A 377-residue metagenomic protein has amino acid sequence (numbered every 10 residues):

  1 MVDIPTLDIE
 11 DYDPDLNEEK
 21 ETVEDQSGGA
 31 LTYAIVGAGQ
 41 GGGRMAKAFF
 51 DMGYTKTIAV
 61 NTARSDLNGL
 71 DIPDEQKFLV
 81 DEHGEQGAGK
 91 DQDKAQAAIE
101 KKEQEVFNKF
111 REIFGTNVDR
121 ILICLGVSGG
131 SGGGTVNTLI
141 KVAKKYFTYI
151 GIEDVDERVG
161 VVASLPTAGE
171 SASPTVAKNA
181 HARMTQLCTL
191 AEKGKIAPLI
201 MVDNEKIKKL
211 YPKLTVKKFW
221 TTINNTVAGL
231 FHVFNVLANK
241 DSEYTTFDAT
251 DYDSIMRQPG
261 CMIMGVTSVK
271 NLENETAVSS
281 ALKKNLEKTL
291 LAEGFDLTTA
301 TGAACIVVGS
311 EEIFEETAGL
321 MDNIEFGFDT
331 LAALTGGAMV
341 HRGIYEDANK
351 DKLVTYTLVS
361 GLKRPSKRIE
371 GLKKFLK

Functional and structural regions predicted by a protein language model:
M1-K377: Tubulin/FtsZ superfamily GTPase core signature
